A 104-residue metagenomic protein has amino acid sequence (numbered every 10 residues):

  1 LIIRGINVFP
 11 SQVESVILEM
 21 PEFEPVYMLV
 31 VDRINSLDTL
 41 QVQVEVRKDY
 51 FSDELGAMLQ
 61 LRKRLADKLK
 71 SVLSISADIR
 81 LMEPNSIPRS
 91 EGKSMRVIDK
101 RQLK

Functional and structural regions predicted by a protein language model:
L1-I75, G92: AMP-binding/adenylate-forming catalytic core of the ANL superfamily
A66-K104: Conserved C-terminal "lid"/linker of ANL adenylate-forming enzymes
